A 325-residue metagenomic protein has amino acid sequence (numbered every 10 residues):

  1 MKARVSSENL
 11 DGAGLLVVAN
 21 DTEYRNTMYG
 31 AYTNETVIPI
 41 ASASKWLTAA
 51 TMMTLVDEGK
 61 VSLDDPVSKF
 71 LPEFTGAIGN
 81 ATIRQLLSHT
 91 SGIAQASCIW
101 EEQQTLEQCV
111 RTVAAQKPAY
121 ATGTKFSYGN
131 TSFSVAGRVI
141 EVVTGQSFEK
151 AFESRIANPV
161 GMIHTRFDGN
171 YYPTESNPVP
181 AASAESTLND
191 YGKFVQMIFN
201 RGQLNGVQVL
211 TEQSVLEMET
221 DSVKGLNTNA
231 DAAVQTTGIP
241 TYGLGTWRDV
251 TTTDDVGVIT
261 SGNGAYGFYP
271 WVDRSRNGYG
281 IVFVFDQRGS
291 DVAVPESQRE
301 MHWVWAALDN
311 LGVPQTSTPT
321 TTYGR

Functional and structural regions predicted by a protein language model:
K2-T33, W100-E101, G161-I163, P270-D273 (+1 more regions): A short, well-structured edge-of-sheet supersecondary motif
L15, D21, I38-D64, F133-E141 (+2 more regions): Active-site SXXK
N34, P39-A43, L55-A94, A115-P118 (+3 more regions): Active-site helix/loop module of the DD-peptidase/beta-lactamase fold, centered on the serine-lysine SxxK catalytic
E35-L47, G59, T75-G79, C98-T105 (+7 more regions): Extracytoplasmic/periplasmic, Sec-exported soluble proteins
W46, G92-A94, F133, Y172 (+5 more regions): Solvent-exposed loop/turn segments at secondary-structure junctions within structured extracellular/periplasmic domains
H164-A182, L188, T220-I281: Active-site Gly/Thr loop motif
N227, G289-R325: Short, gly/Ser/Thr-rich active-site loops of penicillin-recognizing serine hydrolases
